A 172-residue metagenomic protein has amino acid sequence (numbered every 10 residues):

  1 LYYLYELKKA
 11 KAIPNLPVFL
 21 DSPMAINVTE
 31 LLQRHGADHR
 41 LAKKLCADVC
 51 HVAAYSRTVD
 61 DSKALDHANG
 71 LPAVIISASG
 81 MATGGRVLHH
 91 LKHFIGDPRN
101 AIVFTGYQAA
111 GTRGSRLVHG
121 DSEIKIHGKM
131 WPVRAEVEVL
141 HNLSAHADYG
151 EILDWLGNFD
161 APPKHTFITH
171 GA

Functional and structural regions predicted by a protein language model:
L1-A172: Acidic/His-rich, metal-assisted hydrolase cores and their charged scaffolds
